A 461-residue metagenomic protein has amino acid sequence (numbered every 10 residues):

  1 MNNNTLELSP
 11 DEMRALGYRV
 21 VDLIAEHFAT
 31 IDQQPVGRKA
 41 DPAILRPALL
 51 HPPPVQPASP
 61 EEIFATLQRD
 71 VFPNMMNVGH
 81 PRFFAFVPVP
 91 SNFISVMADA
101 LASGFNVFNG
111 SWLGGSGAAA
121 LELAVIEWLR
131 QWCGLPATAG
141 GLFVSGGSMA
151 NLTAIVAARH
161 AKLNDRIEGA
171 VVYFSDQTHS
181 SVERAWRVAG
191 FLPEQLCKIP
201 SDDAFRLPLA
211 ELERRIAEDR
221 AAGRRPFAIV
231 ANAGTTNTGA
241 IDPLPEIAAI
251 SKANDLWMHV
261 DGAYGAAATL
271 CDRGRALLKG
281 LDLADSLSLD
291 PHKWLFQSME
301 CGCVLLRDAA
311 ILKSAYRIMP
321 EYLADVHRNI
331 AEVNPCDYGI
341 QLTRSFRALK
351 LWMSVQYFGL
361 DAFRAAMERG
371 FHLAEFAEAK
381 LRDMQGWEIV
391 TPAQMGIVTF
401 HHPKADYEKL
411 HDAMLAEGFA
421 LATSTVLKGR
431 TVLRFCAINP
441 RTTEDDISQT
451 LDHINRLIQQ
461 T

Functional and structural regions predicted by a protein language model:
M1-T138, T431, C436, T442 (+1 more regions): N-terminal entrance/gating region of PLP-dependent enzymes' catalytic architecture
N2-P10, F105-L113, P136-L142, E168-G169 (+4 more regions): Glycine- and acidic
A137-T138, V390-G396, V426-V432: Short Gly/Ser/Thr- and Asp/Glu-enriched loop/turn motifs at secondary-structure junctions
A139, Q385-I389, F419-S424: A short linear hydrophobic-aromatic micro-motif
M149-K313: Conserved PLP-enzyme active-site core in the AAT-like
K279-R382: Active-site C-terminal subdomain of aminotransferase-like
W387-M414: Conserved PLP-binding catalytic core of the aspartate aminotransferase-like
T399-K404, F419-Q449: Conserved PLP-binding active-site segment of the aspartate aminotransferase-like
